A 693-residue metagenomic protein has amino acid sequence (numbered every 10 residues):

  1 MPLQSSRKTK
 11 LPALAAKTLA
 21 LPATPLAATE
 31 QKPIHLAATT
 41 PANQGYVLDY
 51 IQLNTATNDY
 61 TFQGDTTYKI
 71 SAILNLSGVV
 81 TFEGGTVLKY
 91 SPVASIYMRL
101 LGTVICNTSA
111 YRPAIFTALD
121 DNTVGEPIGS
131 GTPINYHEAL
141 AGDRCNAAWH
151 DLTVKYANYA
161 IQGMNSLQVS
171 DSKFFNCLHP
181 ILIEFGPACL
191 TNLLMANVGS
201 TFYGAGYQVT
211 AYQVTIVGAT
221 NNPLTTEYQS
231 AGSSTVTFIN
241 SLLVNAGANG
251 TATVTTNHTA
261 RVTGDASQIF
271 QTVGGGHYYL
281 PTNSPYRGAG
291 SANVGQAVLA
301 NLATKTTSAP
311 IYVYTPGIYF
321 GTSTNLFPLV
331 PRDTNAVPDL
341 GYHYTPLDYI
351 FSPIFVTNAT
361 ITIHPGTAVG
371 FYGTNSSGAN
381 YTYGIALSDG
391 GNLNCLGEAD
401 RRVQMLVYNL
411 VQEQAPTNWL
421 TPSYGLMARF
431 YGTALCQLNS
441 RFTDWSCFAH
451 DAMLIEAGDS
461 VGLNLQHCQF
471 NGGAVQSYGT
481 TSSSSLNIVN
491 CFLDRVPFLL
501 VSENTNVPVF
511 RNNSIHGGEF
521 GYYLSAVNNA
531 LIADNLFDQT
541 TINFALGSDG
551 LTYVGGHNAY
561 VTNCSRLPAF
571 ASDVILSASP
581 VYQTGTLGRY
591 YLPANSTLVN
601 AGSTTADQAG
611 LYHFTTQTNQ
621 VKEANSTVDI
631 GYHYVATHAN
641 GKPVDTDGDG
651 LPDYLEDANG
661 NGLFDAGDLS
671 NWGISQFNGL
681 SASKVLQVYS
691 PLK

Functional and structural regions predicted by a protein language model:
M1-V644, G650, Y654-A658, G662 (+1 more regions): Beta-strand/loop edge motif enriched in small/polar residues
F664-L669: Short, surface-exposed terminal/edge motifs of secreted or surface/virion proteins that either
